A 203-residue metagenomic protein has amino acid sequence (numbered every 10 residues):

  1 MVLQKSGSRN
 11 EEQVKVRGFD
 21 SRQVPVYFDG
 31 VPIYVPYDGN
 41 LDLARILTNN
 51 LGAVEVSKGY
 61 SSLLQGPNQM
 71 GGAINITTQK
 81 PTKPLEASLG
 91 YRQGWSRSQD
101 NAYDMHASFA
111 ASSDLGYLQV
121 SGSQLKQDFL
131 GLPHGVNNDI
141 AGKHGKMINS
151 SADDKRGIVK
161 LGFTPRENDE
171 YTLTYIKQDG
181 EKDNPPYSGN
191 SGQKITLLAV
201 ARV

Functional and structural regions predicted by a protein language model:
M1, V54-V56, I74-I76: Non-catalytic regulatory/gating segments with a bias toward low-complexity or hydrophobic composition
M1-V31, G52: Extracytoplasmic beta-strand/coil segments of soluble accessory domains associated with Gram-negative outer-membrane
S6, G66-N68, G94-Y103: Solvent-exposed loop/turn segments connecting transmembrane beta-strands in outer-membrane beta-barrel proteins
N10-E12, R22-V24, D42, N50-G52 (+2 more regions): Envelope-exposed proteins and targeting segments
E12, M70-G72, Y103-A107, K155-V159 (+1 more regions): Hydrophobic, lipid-facing positions within transmembrane beta-strands of outer-membrane proteins
K15, V31-G59: Short acidic/polar hinge/loop motifs at secondary-structure boundaries that mediate gating or recognition
G18-D20, F28-G30, K58, T78-K80 (+1 more regions): Flexible glycine-/small-residue-rich
K83-L85, G90-S98, S108-Q193: Periplasmic-side early beta-strands and strand-to-turn transitions of outer-membrane beta-barrels
